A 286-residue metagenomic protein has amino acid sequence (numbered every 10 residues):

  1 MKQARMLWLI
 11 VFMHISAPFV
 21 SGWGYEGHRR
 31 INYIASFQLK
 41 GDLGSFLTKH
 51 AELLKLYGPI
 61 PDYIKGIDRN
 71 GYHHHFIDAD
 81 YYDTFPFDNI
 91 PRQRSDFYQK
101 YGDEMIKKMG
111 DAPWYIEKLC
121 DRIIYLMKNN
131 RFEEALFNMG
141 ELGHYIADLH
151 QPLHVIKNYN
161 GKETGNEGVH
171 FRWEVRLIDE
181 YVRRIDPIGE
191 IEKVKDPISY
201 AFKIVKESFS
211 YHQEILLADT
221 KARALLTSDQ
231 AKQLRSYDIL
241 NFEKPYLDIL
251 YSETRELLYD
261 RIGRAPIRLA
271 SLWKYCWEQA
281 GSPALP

Functional and structural regions predicted by a protein language model:
M1-W8: Bacterial N-terminal signal peptides that target proteins for export
W8-S16: Bacterial N-terminal signal peptides
P18-F137, E141, K157-P286: N-terminal, motif-rich segments that launch catalysis or mediate targeting to/interaction with membranes, typified by
A147-N160: Catalytic Zn2+-binding segment of zinc metalloproteases
